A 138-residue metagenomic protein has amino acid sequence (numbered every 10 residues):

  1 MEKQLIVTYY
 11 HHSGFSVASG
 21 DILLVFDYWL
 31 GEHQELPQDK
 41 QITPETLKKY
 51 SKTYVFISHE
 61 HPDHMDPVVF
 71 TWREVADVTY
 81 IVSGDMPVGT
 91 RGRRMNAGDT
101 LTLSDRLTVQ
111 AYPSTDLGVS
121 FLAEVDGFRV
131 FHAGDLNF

Functional and structural regions predicted by a protein language model:
M1-G20: N-terminal pre-catalytic "stem/leader" segment of glycosyltransferase-like enzymes
I6, I22-L23, T108, G127-R129: Residues that mark the start of a beta-strand
Y10, A97-F121: A metal-dependent hydrolase metal-coordination microenvironment
S16-F56, P67-T71, L136-F138: Pre-active-site segment of Zn-dependent metallo-hydrolases
V17-G20, L103-S104, A123-D126: Active-site beta-strand termini and strand-to-loop segments that position acidic
Q41-T102: Active-site HxH/HxHxD metal-binding segment of metal-dependent hydrolases
S114-F138: Active-site-proximal loop/helix segments of hydrolase catalytic cores
